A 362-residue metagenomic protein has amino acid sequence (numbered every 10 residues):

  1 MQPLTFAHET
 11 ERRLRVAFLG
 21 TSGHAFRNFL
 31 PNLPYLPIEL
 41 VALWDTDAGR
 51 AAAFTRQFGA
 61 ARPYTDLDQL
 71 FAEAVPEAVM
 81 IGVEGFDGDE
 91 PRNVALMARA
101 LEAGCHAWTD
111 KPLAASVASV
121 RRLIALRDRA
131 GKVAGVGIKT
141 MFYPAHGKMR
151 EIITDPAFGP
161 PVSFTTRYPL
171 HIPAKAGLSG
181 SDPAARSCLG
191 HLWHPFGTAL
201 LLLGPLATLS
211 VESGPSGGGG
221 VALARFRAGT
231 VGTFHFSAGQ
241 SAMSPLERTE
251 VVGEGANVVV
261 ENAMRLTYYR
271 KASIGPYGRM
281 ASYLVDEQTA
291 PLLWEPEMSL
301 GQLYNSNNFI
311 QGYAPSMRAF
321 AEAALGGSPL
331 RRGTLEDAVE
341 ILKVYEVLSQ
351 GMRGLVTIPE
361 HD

Functional and structural regions predicted by a protein language model:
M1-F58: N-terminal Rossmann-like dinucleotide-binding module
M1-R13, F18, A78-V83, R121 (+3 more regions): C-terminal helix-rich "cap/oligomerization" subdomain common to oxidoreductases
R13, G255-R332, T357-D362: C-terminal glycine/acidic-rich active-site capping loop/insertion
R62-D66: Short acidic-hydrophobic, aromatic-tinged amphipathic segments that line or gate anion-handling sites
V75, V83-D87, S237: Short glycine-/small-residue-rich Rossmann-like dinucleotide-binding loops
A78, D89-M141: Beta-strand-loop-alpha-helix segment that lines the small-molecule cofactor/substrate pocket of alpha/beta enzymes
T140-E212, L355: Predominantly a Rossmann-like dinucleotide-binding segment in NAD(P)-dependent oxidoreductases
A222-G229, V251-G253: Active-site beta-strand termini and strand-to-loop segments that position acidic
